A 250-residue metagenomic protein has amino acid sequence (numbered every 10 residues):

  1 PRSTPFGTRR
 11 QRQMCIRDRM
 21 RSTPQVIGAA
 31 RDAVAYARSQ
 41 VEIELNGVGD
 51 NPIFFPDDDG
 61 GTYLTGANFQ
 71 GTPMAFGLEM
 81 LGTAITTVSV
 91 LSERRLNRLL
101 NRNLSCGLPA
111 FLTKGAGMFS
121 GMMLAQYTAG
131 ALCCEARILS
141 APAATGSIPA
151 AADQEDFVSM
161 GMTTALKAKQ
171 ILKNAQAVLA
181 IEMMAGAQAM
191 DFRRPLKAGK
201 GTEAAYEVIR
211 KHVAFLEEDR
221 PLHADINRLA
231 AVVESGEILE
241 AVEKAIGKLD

Functional and structural regions predicted by a protein language model:
P1-R12, I16: Single conserved hydrophobic/aromatic residue that forms the stacking wall/gate of nucleotide- or nucleobase-binding
Q13, R17-A37: Long, non-coiled-coil amphipathic alpha-helical linker/lever segments that couple catalytic cores to other domains
R17, D57-L64, A152-M160: Short, charged/polar, low-complexity loop and linker segments that flank or interrupt alpha-helical bundles
A29-Y36, Q40, M80, T87 (+7 more regions): Charged, amphipathic alpha-helical oligomerization/scaffolding segments
E42-G47: N-terminal, Lys/Arg-enriched amphipathic/low-complexity engagement segments that precede the first folded domain
V48-A75: Long, structured protein-protein interaction/assembly regions in large complexes
T72-R194: C-terminal catalytic subdomain
F111, S147-V158, K173, I181-D250: Catalytic-core signal marking the mid-to-C-terminal active-site face
